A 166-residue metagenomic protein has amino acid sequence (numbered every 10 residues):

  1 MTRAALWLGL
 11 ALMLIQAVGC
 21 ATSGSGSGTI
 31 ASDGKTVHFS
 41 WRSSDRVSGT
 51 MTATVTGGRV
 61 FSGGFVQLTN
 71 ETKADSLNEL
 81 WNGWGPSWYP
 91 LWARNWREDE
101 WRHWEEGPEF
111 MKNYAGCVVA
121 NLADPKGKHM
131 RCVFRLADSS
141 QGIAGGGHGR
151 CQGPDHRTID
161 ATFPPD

Functional and structural regions predicted by a protein language model:
M1-A21: Sec-dependent bacterial lipoprotein signal peptides
L14-T36: Bacterial Sec signal peptide processing site at the extreme N-terminus
G24-I30, G49-T54, V118-A123, G149-R150: Short polybasic amphipathic segments
G28, K35-T72: Post-signal-peptide N-terminal segment of Sec-exported extracytoplasmic proteins
S43-T50, T69-W81, A137-H148: Short, surface-exposed linear segments at secondary-structure transitions and domain or protein termini
N70-A115: Mixed-charge, low-complexity intrinsically disordered segments
E105-I159: Acidic, glycine-rich flexible loop segments
D160-P164: Edge beta-strands of extracellular beta-sandwich domains
